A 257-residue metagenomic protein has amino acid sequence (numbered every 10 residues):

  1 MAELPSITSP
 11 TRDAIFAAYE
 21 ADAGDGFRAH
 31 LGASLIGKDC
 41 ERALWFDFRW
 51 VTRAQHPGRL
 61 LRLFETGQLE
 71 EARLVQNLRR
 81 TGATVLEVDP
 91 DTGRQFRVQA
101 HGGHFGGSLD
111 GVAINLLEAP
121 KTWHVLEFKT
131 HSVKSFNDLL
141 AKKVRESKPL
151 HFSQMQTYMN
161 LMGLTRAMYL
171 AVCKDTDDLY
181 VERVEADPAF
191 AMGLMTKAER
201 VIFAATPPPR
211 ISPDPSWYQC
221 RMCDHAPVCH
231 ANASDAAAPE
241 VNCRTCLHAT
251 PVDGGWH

Functional and structural regions predicted by a protein language model:
M1-V125, S132-K134, R145: Metal-dependent nuclease catalytic cores that hydrolyze phosphodiester bonds in DNA/RNA, characterized by
K121-F128, T165-Y169: Conserved active-site beta-strand-loop modules that form the wall/rim of enzyme catalytic pockets and either contain
F128-T130, H225: Residues immediately flanking
T130-S132, C173: Short, histidine-centered active-site or binding-site loop motifs used for metal coordination, general acid-base
D138, K142-F152, T157-W256: Metal-dependent nuclease catalytic regions and adjoining charged, substrate-binding loops involved in nucleic-acid end
